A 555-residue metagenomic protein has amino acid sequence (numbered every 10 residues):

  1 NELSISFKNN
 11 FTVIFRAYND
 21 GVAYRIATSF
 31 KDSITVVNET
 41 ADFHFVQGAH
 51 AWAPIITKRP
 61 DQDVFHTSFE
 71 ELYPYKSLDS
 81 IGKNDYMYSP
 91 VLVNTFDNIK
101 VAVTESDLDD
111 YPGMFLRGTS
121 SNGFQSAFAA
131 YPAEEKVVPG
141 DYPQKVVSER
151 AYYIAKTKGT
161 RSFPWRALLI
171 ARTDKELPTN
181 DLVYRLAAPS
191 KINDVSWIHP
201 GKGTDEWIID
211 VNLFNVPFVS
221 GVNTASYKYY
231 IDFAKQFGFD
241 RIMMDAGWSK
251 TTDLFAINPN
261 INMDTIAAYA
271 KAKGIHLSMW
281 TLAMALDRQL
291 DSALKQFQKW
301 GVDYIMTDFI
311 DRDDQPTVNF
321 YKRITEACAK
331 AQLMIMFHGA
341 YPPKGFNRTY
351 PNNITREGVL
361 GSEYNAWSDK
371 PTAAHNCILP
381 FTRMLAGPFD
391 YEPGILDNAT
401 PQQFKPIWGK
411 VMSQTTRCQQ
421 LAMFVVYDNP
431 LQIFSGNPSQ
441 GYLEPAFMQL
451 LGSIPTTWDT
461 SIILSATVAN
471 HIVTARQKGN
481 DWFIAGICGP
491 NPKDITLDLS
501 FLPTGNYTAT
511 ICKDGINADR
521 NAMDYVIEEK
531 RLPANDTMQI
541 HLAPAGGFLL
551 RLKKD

Functional and structural regions predicted by a protein language model:
N1-V183: N-terminal accessory beta-strand-rich subdomains and adjacent acidic, glycine-rich linkers that precede catalytic cores
T40-P54, F501-I516: Solvent-exposed beta-hairpin/edge-strand motifs
A53-E70, I511-N535: Solvent-exposed beta-strand/loop surfaces of large extracellular or lumenal domains
I154, K158-F233, F237: An acidic-aromatic substrate-binding cleft motif
M244-T416: Aromatic- and carboxylate-enriched substrate-binding clefts and catalytic-loop regions of carbohydrate-active enzymes
G436-F483, N517-M523: Glycan-recognition and catalytic regions of carbohydrate-active enzymes
V468-T504, F548-L549: Carbohydrate-binding surface patches
E529-D555: C-terminal beta-strand-rich structural cap/linker in extracellular carbohydrate-active enzymes
